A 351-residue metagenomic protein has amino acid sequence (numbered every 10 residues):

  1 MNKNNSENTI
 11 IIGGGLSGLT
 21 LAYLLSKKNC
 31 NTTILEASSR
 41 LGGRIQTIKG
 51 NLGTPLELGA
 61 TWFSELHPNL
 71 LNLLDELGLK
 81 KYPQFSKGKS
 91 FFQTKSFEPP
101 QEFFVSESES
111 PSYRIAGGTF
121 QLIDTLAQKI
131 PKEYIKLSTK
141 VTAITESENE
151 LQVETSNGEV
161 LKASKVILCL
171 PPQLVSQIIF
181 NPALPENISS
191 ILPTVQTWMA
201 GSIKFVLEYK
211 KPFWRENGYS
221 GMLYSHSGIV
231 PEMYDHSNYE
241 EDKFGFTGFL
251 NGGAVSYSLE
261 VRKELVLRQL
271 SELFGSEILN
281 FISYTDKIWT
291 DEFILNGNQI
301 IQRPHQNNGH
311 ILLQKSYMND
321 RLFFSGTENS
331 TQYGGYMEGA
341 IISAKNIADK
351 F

Functional and structural regions predicted by a protein language model:
N5-E7, S156-K165: Core beta-strand elements of the Rossmann-like FAD/NAD(P) dinucleotide-binding domain in flavoenzyme oxidoreductases
E7-I34: N-terminal Rossmann-like FAD-binding beta1-loop-alpha1 element of flavoenzymes
N8, T20, E102, E150 (+2 more regions): Conserved flavin/dinucleotide-binding core of flavoenzymes
S26-N51: Glycine-rich FAD pyrophosphate-binding loop
P55, L70-F91, F213-Y219: A short alpha-helix-loop-beta-strand transition element characteristic of N-terminal alpha/beta dinucleotide-binding
T61-P68, E107-A127, E260: Short beta-strand to alpha-helix junction loop
L137-L151: A conserved short coil-to-beta-strand element within the FAD-binding core of flavoproteins
L168-N187: Flavin (primarily FAD) binding-site architecture
